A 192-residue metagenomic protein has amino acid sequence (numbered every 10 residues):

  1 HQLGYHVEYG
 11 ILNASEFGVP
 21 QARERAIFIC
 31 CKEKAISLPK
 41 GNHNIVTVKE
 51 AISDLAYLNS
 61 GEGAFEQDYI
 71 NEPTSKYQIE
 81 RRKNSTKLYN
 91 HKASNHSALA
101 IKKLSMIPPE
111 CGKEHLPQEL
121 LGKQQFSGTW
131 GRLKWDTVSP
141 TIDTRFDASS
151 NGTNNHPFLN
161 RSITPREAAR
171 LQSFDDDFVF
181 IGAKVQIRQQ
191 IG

Functional and structural regions predicted by a protein language model:
H1-K123: Class I S-adenosyl-L-methionine
F28-K32, I142, G192: Conserved proline-anchored active-site loop of SAM-dependent methyltransferases that bridges a beta-strand
E72-I191: C-terminal target-recognition/interaction regions appended to catalytic cores
